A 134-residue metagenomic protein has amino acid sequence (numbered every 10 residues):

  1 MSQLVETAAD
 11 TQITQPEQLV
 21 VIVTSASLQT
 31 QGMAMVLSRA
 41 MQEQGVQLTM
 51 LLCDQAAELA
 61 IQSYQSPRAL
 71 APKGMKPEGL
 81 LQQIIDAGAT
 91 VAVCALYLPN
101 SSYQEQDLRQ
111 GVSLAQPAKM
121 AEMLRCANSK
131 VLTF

Functional and structural regions predicted by a protein language model:
S2-T11: Positively charged, low-complexity intrinsically disordered leader regions
T14, L19-G32: Short, glycine-rich nucleotide/cofactor-binding loops
A26-L28, Q55-E58, Y97-S101: Solvent-exposed loop/turn segments at secondary-structure junctions within structured extracellular/periplasmic domains
Q31-V46, M50: Histidine-anchored nucleotide/phosphate-binding helix
L48-D54, V91-A95: Short internal beta-strands
A56-L70: N-terminal beta-loop-helix "entrance" segment that forms/cooperates in small-molecule cofactor or anionic ligand
R68-V93: A glycine-rich helix N-cap at a beta->alpha junction
I84-A87, A92, P99-R109, S113-E122 (+1 more regions): A short aromatic-anchored loop/beta-hairpin motif
